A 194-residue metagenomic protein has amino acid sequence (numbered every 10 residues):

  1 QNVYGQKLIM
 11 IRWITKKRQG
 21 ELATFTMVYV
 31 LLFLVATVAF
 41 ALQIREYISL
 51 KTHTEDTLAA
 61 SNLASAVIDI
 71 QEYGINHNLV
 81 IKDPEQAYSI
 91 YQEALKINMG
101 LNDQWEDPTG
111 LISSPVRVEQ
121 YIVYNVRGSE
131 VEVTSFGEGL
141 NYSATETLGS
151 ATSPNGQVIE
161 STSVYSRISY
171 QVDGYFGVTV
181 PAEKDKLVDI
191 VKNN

Functional and structural regions predicted by a protein language model:
Q1-I9: Short, Lys/Arg-enriched N-terminal segments with co-localized hydrophobic residues within the first ~10-30 amino acids
I11-E93: Alpha-helical assembly-interface signal, strongest on the long, hydrophobic N-terminal helix that forms
I68-N194: Short, conserved structural patches
